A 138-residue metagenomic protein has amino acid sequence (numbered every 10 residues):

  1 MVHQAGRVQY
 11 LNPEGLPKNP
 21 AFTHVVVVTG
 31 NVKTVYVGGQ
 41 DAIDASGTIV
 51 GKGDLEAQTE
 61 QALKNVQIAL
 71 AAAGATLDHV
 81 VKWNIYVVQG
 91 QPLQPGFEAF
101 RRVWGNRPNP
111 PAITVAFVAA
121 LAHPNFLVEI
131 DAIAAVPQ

Functional and structural regions predicted by a protein language model:
M1-K64, I68-V81, V87-Q138: N-terminal presequence-like segments and the immediate start of the first folded domain
